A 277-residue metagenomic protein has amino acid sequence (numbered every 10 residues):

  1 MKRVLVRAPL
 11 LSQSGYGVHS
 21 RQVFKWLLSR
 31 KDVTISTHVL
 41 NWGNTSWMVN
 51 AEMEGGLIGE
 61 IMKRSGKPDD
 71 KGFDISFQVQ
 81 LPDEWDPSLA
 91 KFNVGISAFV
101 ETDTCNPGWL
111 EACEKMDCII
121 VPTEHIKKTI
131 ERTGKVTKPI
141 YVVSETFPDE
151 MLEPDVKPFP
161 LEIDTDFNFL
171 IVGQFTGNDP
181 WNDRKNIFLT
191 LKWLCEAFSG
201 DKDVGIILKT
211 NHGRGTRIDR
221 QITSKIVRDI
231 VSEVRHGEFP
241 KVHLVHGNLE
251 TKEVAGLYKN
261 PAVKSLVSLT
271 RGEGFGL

Functional and structural regions predicted by a protein language model:
M1-F73, C195, G205: N-terminal pre-catalytic "stem/leader" segment of glycosyltransferase-like enzymes
L5-R7, T45-E131, K252-E253: Extended catalytic core of nucleotide-activated donor transferases of GT-like folds
V6-A8, T37-N41, F77-Q80, S144 (+2 more regions): Short beta-strand segments
R7-A8, I96-S97, P122, V143 (+4 more regions): Short hydrophobic "strand-cap" motifs at the C-terminus of beta-strands
H19-R21, W26, R132, L152-G256 (+1 more regions): Conserved catalytic-core segment of nucleotide-activated headgroup transferases in glycan assembly
D117-K128, V136-E153: Donor nucleotide-sugar binding/catalytic pocket of nucleotide-sugar-dependent glycosyltransferases
G256-L277: Acidic donor-binding loop of glycosyltransferase active sites
